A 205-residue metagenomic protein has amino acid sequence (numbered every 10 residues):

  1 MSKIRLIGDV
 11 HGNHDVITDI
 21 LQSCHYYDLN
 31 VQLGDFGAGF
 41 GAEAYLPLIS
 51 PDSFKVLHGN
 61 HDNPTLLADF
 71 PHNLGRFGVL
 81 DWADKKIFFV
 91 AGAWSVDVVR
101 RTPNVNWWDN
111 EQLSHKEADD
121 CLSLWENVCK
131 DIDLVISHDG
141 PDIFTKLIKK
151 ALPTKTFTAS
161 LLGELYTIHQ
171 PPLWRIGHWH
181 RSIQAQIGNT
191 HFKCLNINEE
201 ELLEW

Functional and structural regions predicted by a protein language model:
S2, D15, A44, K130-H169: Active-site-proximal segments of metal-dependent phosphoesterases and phosphodiesterases across multiple
L6-G8, N30-D35, F54-H61, L74-G75 (+4 more regions): Active-site neighborhood of phospho(di)ester-bond hydrolases with catalytic His/Asp-centered motifs
I7-A83, T158, I168: Core catalytic region of metal-dependent phosphoesterases/phosphodiesterases, especially metallo-beta-lactamase-like
V10-H14, Q32-G34, V105-L113, K149-L161 (+2 more regions): Catalytic cores of nucleotide-sugar-dependent glycosyltransferases that transfer UDP/GDP/TDP-activated
H14-D15, G39-F40, P64-L66, L80-A83 (+4 more regions): Short catalytic/ligand-binding loop motif for oxyanion handling, primarily in non-cytosolic enzymes, centered on
S23-H25, D52, D81, S123-D131 (+2 more regions): A structural signal for the main folded, soluble domain(s) of proteins
L80-A83, G163-H169, H180-W205: Binuclear metal-dependent phosphoesterase catalytic core
A83-P153: Active-site-proximal loop/helix segment associated with metal-binding centers of metalloenzymes
